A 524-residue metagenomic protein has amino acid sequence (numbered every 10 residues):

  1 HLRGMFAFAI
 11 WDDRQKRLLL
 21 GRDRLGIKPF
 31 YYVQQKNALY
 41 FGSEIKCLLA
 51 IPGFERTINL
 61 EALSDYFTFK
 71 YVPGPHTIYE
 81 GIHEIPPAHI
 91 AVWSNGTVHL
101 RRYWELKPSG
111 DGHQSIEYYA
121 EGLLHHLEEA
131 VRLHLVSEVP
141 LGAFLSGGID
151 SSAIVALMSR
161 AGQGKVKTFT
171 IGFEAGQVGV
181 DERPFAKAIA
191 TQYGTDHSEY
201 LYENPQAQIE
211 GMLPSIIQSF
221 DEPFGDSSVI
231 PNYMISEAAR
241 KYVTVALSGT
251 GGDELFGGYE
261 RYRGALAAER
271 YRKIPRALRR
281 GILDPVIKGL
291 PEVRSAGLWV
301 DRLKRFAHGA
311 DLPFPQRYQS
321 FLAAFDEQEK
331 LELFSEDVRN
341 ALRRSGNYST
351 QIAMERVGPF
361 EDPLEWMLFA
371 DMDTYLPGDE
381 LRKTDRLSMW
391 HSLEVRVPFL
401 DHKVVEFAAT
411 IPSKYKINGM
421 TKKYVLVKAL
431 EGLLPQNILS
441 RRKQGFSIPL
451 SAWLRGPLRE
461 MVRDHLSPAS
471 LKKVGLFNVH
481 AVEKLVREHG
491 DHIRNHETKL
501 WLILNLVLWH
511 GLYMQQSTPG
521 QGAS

Functional and structural regions predicted by a protein language model:
H1-R3, D23-L25, H83-I85, A239 (+3 more regions): A short catalytic or substrate-binding loop motif that flags glycine-/basic-rich loops and adjacent residues that bind
A7, D12-Y40, A50, F54 (+5 more regions): ATP-dependent adenylate-handling active sites, centered on carboxylate activation for C-N bond formation
I10-D12, I90-S94, N505: Short, well-ordered beta-strand micro-motif
L49, N347-D362, A409, G475-R494: Short amphipathic alpha-helical segments and their helix-coil junctions
A62-H89: N-terminal auxiliary segments of SAM/dcSAM-dependent transferases
S64-V72, A370-G378, K499-M514: Short, hydrophobic/amphipathic alpha-helical patches that form generic packing surfaces within helical domains
Y79-H83, F224-G225, E365-W366: Short Gly/Pro-enriched turn/cap motifs at secondary-structure boundaries
L434-I493: PAPS-dependent sulfotransferase catalytic core
